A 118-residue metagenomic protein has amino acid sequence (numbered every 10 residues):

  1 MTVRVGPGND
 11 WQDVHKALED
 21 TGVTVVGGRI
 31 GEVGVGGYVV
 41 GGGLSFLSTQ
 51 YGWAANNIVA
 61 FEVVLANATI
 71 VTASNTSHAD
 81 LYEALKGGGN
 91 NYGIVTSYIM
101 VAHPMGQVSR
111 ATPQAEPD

Functional and structural regions predicted by a protein language model:
M1-D118: Soluble FAD-dependent oxygen oxidases
